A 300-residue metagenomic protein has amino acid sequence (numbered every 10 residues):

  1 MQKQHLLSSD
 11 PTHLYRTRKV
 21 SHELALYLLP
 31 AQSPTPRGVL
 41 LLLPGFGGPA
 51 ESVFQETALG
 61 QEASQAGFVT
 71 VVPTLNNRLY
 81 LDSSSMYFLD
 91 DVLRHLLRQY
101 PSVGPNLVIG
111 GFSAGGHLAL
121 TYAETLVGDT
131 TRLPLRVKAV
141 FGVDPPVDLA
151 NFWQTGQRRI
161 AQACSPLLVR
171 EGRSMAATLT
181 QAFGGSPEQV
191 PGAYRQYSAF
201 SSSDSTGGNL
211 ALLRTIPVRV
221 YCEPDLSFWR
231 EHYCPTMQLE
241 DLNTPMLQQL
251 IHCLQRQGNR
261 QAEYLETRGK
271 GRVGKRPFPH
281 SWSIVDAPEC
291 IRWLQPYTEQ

Functional and structural regions predicted by a protein language model:
M1-P36, Q300: A domain-start/cap signature at the N-terminus of enzymes
P34-R37, L42-L81: Short substrate-entry loop that stabilizes the transition state in hydrolases
V39-L43, V69-T74, N106-G110, L120 (+3 more regions): Structural recognition of the beta-strand scaffold that forms the well-ordered cores of secreted hydrolase catalytic
N76-N77, T267-H280: Histidine-bearing beta->alpha loop at or near hydrolase active sites
Y80-P101, T121: Alpha/beta-hydrolase active-site loop
R98-Q99, G104-C164: Primarily recognizes the serine-hydrolase "nucleophile elbow" in alpha/beta-hydrolase and SGNH/GDSL folds
T180-E266: Serine-hydrolase catalytic core
P279-Q300: Catalytic active-site module of serine/aspartate enzymes centered on a nucleophile-bearing elbow/loop
